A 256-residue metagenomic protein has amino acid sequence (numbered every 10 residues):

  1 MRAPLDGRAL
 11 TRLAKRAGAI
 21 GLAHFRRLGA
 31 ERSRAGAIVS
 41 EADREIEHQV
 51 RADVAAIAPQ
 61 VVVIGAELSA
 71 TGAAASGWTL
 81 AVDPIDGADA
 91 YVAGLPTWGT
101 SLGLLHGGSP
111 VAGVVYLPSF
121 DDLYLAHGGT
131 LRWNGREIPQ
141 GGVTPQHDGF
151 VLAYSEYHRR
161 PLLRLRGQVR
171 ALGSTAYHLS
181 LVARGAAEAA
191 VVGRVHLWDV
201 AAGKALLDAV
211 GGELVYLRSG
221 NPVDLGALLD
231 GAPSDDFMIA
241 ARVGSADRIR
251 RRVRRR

Functional and structural regions predicted by a protein language model:
M1-I85, R254: N-terminal subdomain of lithium-sensitive/metallo-dependent phosphomonoesterases centered on the IMPase/IPPase/PAP
M1-R12, L163, S180-R256: Oxyanion/phosphate-interacting regions
G21, D43, V54, A88 (+5 more regions): Residue-level signal for inorganic ion chemistry
A35, L68, E156, S174 (+1 more regions): Residues that form or immediately flank small-molecule/cofactor binding pockets and catalytic motifs
R44, P84-G87, P118, L179 (+2 more regions): Generic detector of well-ordered alpha-helical packing
A56, I64, T71-T130, A205: Active-site-adjacent structural elements in enzyme catalytic cores
S101-L181, A186, L228, A232-R256: Acidic beta-strand-loop-alpha-helix segment within the catalytic core of divalent metal-dependent phosphate-processing
